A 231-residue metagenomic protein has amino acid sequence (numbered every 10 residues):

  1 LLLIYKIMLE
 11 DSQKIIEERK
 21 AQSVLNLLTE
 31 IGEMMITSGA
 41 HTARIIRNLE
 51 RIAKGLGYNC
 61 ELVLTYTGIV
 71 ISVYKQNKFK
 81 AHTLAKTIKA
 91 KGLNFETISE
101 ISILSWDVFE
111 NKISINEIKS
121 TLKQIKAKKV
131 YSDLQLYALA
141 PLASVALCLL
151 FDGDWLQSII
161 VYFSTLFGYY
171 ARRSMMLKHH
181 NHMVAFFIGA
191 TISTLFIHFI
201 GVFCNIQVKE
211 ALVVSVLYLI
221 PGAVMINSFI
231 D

Functional and structural regions predicted by a protein language model:
L1-I113: Soluble N-terminal domains of membrane-associated systems
I31, L104, T121-I125, S174 (+1 more regions): Residues that form generic nucleotide/phosphate-binding pockets
I31, V145-A146, S228: Short, hydrophobic/aromatic alpha-helical segments in well-folded domains
E50, K54, W106-F109, K123 (+3 more regions): Signal for well-folded cores of large energy- and translation-related assemblies
A90-Q157: Alpha-helical transmembrane segments and their cytosolic membrane-interface
V130-V213, L217-V224: Core alpha-helical transmembrane segments of integral membrane proteins
A223-D231: Transmembrane alpha-helical segments of integral membrane proteins
